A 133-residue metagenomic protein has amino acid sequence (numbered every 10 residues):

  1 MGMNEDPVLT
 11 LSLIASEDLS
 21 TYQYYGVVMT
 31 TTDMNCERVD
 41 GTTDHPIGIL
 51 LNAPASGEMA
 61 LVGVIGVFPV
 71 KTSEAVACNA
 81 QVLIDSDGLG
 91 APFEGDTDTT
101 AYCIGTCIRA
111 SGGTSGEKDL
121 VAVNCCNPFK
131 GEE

Functional and structural regions predicted by a protein language model:
M1-E133: Surface-exposed, low-hydrophobicity beta-strand/loop segments enriched in small/polar/acidic residues
